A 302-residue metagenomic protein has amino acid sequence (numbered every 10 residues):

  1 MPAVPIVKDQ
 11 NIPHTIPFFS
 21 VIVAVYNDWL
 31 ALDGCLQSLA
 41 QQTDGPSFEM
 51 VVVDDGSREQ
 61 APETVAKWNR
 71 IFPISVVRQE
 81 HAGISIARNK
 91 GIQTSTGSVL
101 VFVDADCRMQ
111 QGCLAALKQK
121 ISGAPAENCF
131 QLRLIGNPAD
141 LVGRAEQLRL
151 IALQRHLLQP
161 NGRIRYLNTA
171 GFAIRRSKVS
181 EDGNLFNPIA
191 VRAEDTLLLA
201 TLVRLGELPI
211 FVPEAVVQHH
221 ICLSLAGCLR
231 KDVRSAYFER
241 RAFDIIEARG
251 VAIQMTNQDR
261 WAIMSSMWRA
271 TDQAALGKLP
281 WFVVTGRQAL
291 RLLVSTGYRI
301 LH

Functional and structural regions predicted by a protein language model:
P5, D28-Q41: Short, well-formed alpha-helical segments that are part of the catalytic scaffolds of diverse glycosyltransferases
L36-R78: Acidic donor-binding segment of Leloir-type glycosyltransferases
Q79-S95: Glycine-rich, basic loop-to-helix element that forms the pyrophosphate-binding segment of sugar-nucleotide handling
L100: Short aromatic/hydrophobic "clamp" motif used to bind/position activated sugar donors
G112-G143: Conserved donor NDP-sugar-binding/catalytic core segment of glycosyltransferases
L132-R133, E146-R165: Short, flexible, basic/aromatic active-site loop/helix in glycosyltransferases
V191-A200: Acidic donor-binding loop at a coil-to-helix junction in glycosyltransferase catalytic cores that engages
K231-Y237, V251-H302: Non-catalytic, C-terminal membrane-associated alpha-helical segments of glycosyltransferases
